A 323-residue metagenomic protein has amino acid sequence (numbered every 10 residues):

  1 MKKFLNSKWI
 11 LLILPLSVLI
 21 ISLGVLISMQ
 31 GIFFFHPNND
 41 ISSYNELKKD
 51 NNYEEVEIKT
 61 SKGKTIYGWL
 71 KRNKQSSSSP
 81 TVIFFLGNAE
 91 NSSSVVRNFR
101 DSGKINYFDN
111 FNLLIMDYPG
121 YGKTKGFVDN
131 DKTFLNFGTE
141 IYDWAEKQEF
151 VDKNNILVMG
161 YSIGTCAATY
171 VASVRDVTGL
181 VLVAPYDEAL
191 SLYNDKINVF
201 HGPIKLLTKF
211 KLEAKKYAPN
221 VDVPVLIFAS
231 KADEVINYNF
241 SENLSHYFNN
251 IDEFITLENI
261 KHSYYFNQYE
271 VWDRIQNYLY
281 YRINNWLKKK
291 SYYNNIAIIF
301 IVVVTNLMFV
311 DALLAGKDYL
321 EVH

Functional and structural regions predicted by a protein language model:
P15-K59: An N-terminal hydrophobic leader/cap segment in hydrolases
S61, T65-W144: Membrane-embedded segments
R97-N98, A214, V223, N237-H246: Short alpha-helix in the alpha/beta-hydrolase fold that links the catalytic acid
V151-Y161: Alpha/beta-hydrolase fold nucleophile elbow
T165-N220, Y264-N267: Hydrolase active-site cap/lid region
V221-D222, L226-A229, D233: Short beta-strand/loop motif that positions the catalytic acidic residue of the alpha/beta-hydrolase fold
A232-I236, S263: Acidic catalytic loop of the alpha/beta-hydrolase fold
E242, H246-K289, F300-V302: C-terminal catalytic histidine-bearing segment of alpha/beta-hydrolase fold enzymes
